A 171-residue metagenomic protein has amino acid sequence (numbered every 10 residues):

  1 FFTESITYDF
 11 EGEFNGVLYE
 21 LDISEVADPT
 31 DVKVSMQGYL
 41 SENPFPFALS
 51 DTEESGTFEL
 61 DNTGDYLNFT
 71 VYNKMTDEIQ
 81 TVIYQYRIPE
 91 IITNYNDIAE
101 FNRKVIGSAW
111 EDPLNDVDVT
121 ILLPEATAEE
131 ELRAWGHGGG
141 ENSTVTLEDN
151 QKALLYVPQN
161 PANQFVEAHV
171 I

Functional and structural regions predicted by a protein language model:
F1-I171: Lumenal/extracellular ectodomains and adaptor appendage modules of the eukaryotic vesicle/secretory system
